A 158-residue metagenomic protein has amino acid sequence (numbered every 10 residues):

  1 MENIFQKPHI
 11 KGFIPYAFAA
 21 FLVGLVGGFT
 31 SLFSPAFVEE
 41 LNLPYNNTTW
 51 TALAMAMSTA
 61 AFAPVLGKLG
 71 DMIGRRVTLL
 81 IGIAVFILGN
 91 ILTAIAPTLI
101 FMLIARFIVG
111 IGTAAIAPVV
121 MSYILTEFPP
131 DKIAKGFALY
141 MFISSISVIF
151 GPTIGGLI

Functional and structural regions predicted by a protein language model:
M1-I158: Transmembrane-helix bundle of Major Facilitator Superfamily
